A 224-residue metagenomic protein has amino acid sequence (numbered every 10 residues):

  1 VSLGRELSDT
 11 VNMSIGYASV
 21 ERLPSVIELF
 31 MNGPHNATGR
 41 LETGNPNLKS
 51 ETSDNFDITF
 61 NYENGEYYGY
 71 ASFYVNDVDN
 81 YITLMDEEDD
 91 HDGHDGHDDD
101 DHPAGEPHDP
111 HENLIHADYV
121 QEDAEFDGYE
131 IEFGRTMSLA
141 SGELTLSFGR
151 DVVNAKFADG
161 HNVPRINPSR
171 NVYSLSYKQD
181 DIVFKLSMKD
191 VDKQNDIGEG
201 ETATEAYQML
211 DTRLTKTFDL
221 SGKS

Functional and structural regions predicted by a protein language model:
V1, M13, G44-P46, D54-I58 (+4 more regions): Hydrophobic, lipid-facing positions within transmembrane beta-strands of outer-membrane proteins
S2, N12-G16, D57, Y68-Y70 (+3 more regions): Membrane-spanning beta-strand positions in outer-membrane beta-barrel proteins
L3-E6, S19, S50, F60-N64 (+5 more regions): Residue-level signature of outer-membrane beta-barrel architecture
R5, D9-N55, V75-N113, K189-E199: Surface-exposed extracellular loop regions of Gram-negative outer-membrane beta-barrel proteins, predominantly
E6, K49-Y68, E122-D127: Outer-membrane beta-barrel transmembrane strands
D9-T10, D54, G65-E66, L139-G142 (+2 more regions): Short coil turns and loop connectors of transmembrane beta-barrels in diderm outer membranes and organellar homologs
G39, K49-S53, E122-F126, N162-P168 (+1 more regions): Transmembrane beta-barrel outer-membrane domains
E66, F73-V78, H91-N195: Gram-negative outer-membrane beta-barrel transporters
